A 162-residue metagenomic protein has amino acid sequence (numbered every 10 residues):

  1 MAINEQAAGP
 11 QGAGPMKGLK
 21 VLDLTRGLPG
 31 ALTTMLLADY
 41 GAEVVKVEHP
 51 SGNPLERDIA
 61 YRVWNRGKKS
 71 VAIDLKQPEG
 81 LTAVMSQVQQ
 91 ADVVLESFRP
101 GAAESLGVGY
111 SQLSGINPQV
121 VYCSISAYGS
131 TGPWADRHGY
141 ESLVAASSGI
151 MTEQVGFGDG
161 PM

Functional and structural regions predicted by a protein language model:
M1-L19: A short, basic/flexible loop-to-alpha-helix module at the beginning of a structural domain
A8-P10, L22, W64-G115: A structured beta-alpha segment of the ubiquitous adenosine-cofactor-binding alpha/beta core
A13-G52: Conserved small-residue-rich beta-alpha loop and adjacent elements that most often cradle the phosphate/pyrophosphate
L22, V45, V71, V121-C123: Hydrophobic/aromatic beta-strand patches that form the interior of the parallel beta-sheet core in alpha/beta enzyme
L36, Y40, E104-M162: Active-site-adjacent "lid/gating" segments in soluble enzymes
D39-V71: Glycine-rich phosphate-binding loop and adjoining beta1-alpha1-beta2 segment of Rossmann-like nucleotide-binding folds
A42, H49-P50, L75, P100 (+1 more regions): Active-site loop/turn elements of alpha/beta-hydrolase fold enzymes, especially the short glycine-/histidine-rich
